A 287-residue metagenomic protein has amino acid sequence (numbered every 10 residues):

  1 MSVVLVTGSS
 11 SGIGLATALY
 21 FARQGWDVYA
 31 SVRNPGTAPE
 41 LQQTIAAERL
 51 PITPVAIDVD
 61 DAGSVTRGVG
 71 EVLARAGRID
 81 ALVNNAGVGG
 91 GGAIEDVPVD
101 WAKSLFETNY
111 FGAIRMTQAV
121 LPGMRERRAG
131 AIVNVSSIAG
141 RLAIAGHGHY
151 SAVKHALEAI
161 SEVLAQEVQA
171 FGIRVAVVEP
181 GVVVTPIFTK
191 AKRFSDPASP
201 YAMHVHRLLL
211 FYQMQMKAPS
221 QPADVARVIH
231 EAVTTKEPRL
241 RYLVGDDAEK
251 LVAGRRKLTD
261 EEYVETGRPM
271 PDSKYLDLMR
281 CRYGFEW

Functional and structural regions predicted by a protein language model:
S10-G12: Conserved glycine-rich cofactor-binding loop
A56-R67, V99: The beta1-alpha1 cofactor-binding region of Rossmann-like NAD(H)/NADP(H)-dependent oxidoreductases
A93-I94, W101-K103: Substrate-binding pocket helix/loop in short-chain dehydrogenase/reductase
T117, V153-A156: Active-site helix of classical SDR
T117-Q118, E162: A short, exposed helix-loop element centered on a Lys and neighboring polar residues
S137: Residue(s) in the substrate-gating loop at a strand-loop-helix junction that position the organic substrate next
A170-L243: SDR active-site lid
